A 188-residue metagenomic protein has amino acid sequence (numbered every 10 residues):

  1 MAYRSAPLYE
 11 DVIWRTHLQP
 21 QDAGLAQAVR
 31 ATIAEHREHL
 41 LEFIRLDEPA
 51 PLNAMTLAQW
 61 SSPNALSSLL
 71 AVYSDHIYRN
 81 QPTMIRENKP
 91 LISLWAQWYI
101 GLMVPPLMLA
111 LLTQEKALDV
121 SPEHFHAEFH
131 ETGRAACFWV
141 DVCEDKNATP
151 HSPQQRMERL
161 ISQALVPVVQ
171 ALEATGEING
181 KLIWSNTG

Functional and structural regions predicted by a protein language model:
M1-P90: Generic N-terminal leader/targeting and pre-domain segments
M55-G188: Hydrophobic, aromatic-lined core segments that form the binding pocket/scaffold for planar heteroaromatic ligands
